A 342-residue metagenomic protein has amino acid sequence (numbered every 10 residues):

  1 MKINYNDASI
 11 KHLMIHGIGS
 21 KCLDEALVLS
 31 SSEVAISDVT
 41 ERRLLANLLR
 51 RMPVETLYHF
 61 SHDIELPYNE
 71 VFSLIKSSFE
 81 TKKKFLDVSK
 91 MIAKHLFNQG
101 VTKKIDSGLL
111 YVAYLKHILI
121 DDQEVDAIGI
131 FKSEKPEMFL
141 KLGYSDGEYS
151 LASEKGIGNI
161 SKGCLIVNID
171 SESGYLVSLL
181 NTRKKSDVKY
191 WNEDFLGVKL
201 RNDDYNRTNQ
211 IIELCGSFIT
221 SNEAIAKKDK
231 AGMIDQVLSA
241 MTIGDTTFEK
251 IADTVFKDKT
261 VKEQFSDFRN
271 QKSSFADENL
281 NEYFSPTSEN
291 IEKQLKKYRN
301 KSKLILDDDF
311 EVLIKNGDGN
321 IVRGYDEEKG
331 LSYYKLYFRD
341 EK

Functional and structural regions predicted by a protein language model:
K2-K297: Long, hydrophobic alpha/beta structural blocks
S266-K342: C-terminal, beta-strand-rich globular interaction domains
